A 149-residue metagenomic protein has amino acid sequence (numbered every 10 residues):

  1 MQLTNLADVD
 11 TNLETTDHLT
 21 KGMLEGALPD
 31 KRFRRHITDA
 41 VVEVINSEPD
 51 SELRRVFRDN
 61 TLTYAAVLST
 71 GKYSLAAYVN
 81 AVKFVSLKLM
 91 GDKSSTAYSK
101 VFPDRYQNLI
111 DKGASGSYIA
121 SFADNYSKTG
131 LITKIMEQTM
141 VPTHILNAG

Functional and structural regions predicted by a protein language model:
M1-N147: N-terminal, charge-rich alpha-helical recognition modules
